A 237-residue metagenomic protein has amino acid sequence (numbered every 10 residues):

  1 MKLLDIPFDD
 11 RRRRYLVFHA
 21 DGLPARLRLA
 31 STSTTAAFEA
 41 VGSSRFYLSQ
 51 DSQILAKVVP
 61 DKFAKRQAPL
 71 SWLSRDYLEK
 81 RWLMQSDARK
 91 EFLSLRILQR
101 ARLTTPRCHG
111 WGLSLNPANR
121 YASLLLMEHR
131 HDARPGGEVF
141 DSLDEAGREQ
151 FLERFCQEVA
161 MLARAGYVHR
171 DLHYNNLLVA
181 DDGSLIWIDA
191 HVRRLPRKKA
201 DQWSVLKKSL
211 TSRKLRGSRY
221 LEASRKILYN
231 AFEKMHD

Functional and structural regions predicted by a protein language model:
M1-A40: Juxta-kinase regulatory segment immediately upstream of eukaryotic protein kinase catalytic domains
A25-R130, R164: Conserved ATP-binding subdomain of kinase catalytic cores across diverse folds
L78-E79, L115, F140-A146, R194-R197: Short helix/strand-bridging catalytic loops that position acidic/His residues to coordinate divalent metals and engage
M84-D87, D144-F151, K199-Q202, L221: Residue-level preference for long, well-ordered alpha-helices that form the structural scaffold of enzyme catalytic
S94-T105, A133-N175: Conserved kinase catalytic-core helix
G110-L113, Y174, V179: Hydrophobic/anchoring residues in structured secondary elements
H129, L172, A190-H191: Generic detector of well-ordered alpha-helical packing
Y167, A180-D237: C-lobe/activation-segment region of protein kinase-like
